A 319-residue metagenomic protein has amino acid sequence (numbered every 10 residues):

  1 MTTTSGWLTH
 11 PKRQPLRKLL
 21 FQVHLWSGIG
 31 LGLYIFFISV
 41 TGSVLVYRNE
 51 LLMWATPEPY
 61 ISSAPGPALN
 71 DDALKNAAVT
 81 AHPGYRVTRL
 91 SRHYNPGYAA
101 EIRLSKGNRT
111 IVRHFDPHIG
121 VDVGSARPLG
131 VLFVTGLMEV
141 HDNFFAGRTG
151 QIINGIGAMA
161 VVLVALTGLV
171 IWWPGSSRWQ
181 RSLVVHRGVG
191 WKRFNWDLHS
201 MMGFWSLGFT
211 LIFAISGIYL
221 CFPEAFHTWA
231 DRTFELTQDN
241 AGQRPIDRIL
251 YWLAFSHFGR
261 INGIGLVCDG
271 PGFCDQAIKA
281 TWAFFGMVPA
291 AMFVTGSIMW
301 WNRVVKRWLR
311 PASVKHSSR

Functional and structural regions predicted by a protein language model:
M1-R319: Conserved histidines in hydrophobic membrane contexts and catalytic metal-binding motifs
